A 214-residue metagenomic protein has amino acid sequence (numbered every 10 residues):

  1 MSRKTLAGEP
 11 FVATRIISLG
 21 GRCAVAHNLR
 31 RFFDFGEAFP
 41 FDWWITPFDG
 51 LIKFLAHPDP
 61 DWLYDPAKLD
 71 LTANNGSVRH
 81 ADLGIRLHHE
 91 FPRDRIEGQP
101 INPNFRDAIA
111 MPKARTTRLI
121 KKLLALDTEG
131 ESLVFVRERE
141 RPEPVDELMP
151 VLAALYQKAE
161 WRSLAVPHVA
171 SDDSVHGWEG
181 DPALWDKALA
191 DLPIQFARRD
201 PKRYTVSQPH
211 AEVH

Functional and structural regions predicted by a protein language model:
S2-H214: Extracellular glycan-modifying ectodomains
